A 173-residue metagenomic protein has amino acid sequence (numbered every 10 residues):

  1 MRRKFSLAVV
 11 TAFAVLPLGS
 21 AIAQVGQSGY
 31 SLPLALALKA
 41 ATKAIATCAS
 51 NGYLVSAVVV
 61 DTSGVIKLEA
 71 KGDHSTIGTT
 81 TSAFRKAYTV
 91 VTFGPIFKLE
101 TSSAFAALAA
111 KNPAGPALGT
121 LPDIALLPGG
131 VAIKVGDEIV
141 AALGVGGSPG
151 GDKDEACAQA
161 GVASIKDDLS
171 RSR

Functional and structural regions predicted by a protein language model:
M1-K4: Positively charged n-region of N-terminal signal peptides that target proteins for export
S6-A8, T89-V90: General helical structural elements
A8-S20: Bacterial N-terminal signal peptides
I22-R173: Flexible, solvent-exposed loop/hinge segments and secondary-structure transition points
